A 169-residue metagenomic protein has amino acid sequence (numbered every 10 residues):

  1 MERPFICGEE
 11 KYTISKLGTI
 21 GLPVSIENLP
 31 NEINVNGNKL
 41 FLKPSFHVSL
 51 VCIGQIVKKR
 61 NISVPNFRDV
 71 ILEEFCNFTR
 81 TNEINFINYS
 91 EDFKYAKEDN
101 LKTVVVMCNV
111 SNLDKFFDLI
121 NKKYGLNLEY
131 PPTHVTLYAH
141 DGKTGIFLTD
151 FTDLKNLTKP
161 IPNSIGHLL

Functional and structural regions predicted by a protein language model:
M1-L169: Histidine-dependent nucleotide/RNA phosphoesterase domain, centered on the 2H-phosphoesterase fold with its duplicated
